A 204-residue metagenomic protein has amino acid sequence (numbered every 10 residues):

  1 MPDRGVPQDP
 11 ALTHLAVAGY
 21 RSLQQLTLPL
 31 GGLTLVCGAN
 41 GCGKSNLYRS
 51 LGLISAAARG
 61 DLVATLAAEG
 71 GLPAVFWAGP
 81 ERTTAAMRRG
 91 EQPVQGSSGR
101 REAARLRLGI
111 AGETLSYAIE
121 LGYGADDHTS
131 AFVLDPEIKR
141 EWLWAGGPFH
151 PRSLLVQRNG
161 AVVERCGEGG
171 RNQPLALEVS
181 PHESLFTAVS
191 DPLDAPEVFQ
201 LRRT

Functional and structural regions predicted by a protein language model:
P2-Q24: N-terminal pre-Walker A segment at the start of P-loop NTPase domains
T27-P29: ABC ATPase nucleotide-binding domain
V36: Hydrophobic anchor at the beta1->P-loop junction of P-loop NTPases
K44: Conserved lysine of the Walker
R49-D126: Conserved P-loop NTP-binding catalytic core
R107-T204: Electropositive, glycine-dotted interaction segments that contact anionic polymers or phosphate-rich ligands
